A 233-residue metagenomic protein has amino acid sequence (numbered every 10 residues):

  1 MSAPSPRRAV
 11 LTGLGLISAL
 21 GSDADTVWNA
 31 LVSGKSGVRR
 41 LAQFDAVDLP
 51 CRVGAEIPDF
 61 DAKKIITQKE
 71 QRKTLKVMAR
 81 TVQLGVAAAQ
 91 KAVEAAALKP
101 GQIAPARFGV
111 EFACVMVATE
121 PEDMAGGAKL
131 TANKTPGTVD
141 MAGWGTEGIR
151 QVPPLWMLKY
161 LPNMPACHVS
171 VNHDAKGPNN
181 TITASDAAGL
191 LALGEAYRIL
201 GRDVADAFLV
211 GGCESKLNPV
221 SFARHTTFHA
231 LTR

Functional and structural regions predicted by a protein language model:
M1-G177, R198-G201, L217, T226-R233: Conserved "HGTGT" condensation-loop signature of ketosynthase/thiolase-family condensing enzymes that catalyze
P178-T183: Short loop-beta-helix segment that forms the pyridoxal 5′-phosphate
G189: Short conserved active-site loop signatures built around small residues
E195: Internal active-site segments that recognize and position negatively charged phosphoryl groups and nucleotide moieties
V204-F208: Short, high-confidence coil segments that cap the C-terminus of an alpha-helix and link into the following beta-strand
G211: Conserved residues at the C-terminal ends of beta-strands
E214: Catalytic metal-binding/acid-base residues of hydrolase active sites
